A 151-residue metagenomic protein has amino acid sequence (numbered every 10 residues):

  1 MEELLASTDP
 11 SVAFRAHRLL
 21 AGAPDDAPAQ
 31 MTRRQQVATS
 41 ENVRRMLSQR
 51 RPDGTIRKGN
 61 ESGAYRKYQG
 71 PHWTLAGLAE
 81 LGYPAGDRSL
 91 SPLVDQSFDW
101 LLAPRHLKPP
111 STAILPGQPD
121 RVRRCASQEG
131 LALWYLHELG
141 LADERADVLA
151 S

Functional and structural regions predicted by a protein language model:
M1-S151: Preference for long, amphipathic alpha-helical scaffolds in soluble/luminal domains and all-alpha bundles
